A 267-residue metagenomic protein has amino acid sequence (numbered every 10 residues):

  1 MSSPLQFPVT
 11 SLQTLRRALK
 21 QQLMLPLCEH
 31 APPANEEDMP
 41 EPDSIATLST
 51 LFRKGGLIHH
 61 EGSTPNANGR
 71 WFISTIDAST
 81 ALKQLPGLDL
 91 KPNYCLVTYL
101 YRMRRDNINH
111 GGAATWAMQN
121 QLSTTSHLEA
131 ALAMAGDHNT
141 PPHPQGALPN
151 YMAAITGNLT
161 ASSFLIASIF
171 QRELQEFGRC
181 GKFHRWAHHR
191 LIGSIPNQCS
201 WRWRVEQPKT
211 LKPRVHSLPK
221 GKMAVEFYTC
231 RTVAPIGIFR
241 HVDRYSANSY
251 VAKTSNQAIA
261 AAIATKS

Functional and structural regions predicted by a protein language model:
M1-S2, S267: Short, solvent-exposed mixed-charge patches
S2-Q207: Extended, low-hydrophobicity segments enriched in charged/polar residues
K212-S267: C-terminal, beta-strand-rich globular interaction domains
